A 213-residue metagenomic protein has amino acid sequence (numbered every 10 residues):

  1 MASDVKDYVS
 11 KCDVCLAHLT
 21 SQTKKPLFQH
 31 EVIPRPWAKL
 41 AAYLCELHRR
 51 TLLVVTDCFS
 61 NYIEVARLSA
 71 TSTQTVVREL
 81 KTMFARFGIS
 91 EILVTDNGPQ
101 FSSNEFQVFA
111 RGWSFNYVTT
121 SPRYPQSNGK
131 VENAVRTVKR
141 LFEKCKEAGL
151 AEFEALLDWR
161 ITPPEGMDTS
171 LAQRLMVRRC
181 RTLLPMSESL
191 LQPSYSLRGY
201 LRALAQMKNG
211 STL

Functional and structural regions predicted by a protein language model:
M1-R140, E165-G166, A172-L175, C180-L213: Retroviral integrase
V138, E152-W159: AAA+ P-loop ATPase catalytic core
L141, C145, W159-T162: Change "in soluble alpha/beta enzymes" to "in soluble alpha/beta proteins
K144-E154: Short, charged, surface-exposed loops that flank catalytic or proteolytic processing sites
